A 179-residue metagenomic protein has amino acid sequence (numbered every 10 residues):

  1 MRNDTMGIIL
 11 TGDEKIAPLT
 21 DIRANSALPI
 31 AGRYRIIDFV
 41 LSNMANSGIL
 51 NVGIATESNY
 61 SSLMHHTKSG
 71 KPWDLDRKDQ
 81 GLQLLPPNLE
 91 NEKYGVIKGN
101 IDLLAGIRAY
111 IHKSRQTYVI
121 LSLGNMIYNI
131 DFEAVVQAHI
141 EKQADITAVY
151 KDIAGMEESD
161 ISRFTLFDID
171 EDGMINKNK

Functional and structural regions predicted by a protein language model:
M1-K179: Unchanged
